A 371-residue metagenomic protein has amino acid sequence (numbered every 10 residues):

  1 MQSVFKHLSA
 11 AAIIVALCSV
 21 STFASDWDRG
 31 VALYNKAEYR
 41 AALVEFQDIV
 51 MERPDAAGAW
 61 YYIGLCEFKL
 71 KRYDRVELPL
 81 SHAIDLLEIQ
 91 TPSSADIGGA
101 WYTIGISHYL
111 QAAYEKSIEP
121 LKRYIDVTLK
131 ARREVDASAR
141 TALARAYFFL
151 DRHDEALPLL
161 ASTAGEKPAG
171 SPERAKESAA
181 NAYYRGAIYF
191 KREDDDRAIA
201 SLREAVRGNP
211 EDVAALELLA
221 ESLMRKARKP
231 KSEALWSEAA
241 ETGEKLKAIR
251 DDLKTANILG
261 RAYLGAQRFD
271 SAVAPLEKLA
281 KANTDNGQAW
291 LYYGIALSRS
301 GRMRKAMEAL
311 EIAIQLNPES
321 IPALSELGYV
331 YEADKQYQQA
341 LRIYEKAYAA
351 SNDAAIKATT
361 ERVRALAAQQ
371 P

Functional and structural regions predicted by a protein language model:
F23-D26, A57-G58, T91, G98-G99 (+10 more regions): Helix-start (N-cap) detector for alpha-helical repeat units in TPR-like alpha-solenoids, especially tetratricopeptide
N35-K36, K69, L110, F149 (+7 more regions): Register position in tetratricopeptide repeats
D48-I49, H82-A83, Q90, Y124 (+6 more regions): Canonical positions in the second alpha-helix
E52, L86-S93, V127, A131 (+7 more regions): Structural marker of alpha-solenoid helical repeat scaffolds
Y62, D96, T103, S138 (+8 more regions): Canonical tetratricopeptide repeat
